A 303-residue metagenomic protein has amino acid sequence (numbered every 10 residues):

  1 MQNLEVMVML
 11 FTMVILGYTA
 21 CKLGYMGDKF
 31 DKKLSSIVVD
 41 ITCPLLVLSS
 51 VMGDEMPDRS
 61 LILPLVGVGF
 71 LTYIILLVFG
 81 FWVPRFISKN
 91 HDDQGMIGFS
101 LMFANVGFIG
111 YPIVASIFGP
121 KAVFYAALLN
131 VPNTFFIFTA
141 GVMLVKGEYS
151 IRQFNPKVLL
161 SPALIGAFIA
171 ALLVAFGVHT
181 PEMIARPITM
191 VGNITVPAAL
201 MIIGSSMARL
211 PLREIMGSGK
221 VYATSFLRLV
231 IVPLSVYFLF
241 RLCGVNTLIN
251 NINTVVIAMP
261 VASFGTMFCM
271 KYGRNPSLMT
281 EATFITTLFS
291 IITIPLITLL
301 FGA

Functional and structural regions predicted by a protein language model:
M1-A303: Alpha-helical transmembrane segments of multi-pass small-molecule/ion transporters
